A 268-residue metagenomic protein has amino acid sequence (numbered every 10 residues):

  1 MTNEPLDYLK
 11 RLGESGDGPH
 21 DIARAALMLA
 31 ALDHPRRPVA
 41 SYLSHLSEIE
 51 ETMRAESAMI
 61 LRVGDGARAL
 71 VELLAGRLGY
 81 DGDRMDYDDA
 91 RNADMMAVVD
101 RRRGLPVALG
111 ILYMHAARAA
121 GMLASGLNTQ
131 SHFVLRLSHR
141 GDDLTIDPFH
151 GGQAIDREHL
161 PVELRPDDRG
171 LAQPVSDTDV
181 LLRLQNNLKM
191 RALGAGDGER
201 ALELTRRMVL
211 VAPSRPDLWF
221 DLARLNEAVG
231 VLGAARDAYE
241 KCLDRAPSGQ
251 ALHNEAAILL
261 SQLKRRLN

Functional and structural regions predicted by a protein language model:
M1-N268: A structural boundary/capping signal
